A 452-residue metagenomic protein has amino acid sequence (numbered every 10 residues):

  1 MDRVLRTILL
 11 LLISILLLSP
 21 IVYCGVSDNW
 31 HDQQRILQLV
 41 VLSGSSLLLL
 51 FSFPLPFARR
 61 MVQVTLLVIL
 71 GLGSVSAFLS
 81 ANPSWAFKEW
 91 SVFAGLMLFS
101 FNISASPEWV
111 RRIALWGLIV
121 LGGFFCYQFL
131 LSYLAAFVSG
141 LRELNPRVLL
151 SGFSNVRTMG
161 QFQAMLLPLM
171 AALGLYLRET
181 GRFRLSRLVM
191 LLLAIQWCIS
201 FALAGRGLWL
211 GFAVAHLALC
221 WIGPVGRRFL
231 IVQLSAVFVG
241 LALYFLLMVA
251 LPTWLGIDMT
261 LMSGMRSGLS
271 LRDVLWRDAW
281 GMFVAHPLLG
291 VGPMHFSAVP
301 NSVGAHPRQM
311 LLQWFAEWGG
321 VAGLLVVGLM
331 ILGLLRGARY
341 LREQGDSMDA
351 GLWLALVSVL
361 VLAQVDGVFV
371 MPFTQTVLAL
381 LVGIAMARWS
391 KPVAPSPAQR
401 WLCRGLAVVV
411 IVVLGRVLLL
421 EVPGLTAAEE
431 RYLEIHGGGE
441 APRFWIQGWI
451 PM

Functional and structural regions predicted by a protein language model:
M1-S74, W85, A105-W109, G174-L185 (+1 more regions): Transmembrane signal-anchor hairpin modules in multi-pass inner-membrane enzymes, especially those that act on
R6, L10-V22, Q38-L50, G73-V75 (+6 more regions): Alpha-helical transmembrane segments of multi-pass inner-membrane proteins
S19-S27, G123-F162, C198, P252-M265 (+3 more regions): Membrane-interfacial helix-loop-helix modules of multi-pass inner-membrane proteins that assemble, modify, or transport
N29-V41, W85-E89, L150-L166, G207-L208 (+4 more regions): Membrane-interface micro-motifs in multi-pass membrane enzymes
L42, L352-L360, Q364-R404: Transmembrane alpha-helices of multi-pass inner-membrane enzymes
R59-L67, E89-V92, A114-I119, Q233-S235 (+1 more regions): Cytoplasmic-side transmembrane-helix entry/capping segments in multi-pass membrane proteins
F129-A135, G223-S263, S267, L275 (+2 more regions): A membrane-periplasm/extracellular boundary helix in multi-pass inner-membrane enzymes that assemble envelope glycans
L271-G304, L311, W318-L325: TM-adjacent membrane-interface loops and short helices in multi-pass inner/ER membrane proteins
